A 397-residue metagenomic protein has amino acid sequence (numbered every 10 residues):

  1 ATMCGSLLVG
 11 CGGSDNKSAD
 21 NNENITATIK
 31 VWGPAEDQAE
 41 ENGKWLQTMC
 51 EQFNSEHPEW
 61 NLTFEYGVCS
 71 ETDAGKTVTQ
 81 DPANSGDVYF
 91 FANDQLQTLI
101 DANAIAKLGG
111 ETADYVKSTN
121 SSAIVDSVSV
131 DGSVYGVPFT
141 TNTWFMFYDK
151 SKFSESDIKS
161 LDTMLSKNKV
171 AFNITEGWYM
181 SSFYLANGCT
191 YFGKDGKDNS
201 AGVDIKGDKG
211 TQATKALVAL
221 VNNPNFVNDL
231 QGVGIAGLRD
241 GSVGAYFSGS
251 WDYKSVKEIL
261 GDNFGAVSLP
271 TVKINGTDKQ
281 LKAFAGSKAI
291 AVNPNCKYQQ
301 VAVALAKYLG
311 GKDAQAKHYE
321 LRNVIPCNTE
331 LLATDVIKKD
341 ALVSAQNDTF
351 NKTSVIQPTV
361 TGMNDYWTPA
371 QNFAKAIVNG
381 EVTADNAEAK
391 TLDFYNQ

Functional and structural regions predicted by a protein language model:
C4-G5, C11-Q95, K273-G276, Q397: Conserved N-terminal structural module of periplasmic/extracytoplasmic solute-binding proteins
W32-P34, Y89, V221-Y298: Extracytoplasmic/periplasmic substrate-binding proteins
E41, A306-T329: Periplasmic-binding protein-like
W45, M49, Q212-A216, K288 (+3 more regions): Short amphipathic alpha-helical coupling segments at ligand-binding clamshell hinges and other catalytic/signaling
N93-F145, S156, S166, V267-S268 (+2 more regions): Hinge/lid segment of periplasmic solute-binding proteins
Y135-F139, W144, L161-V203, V243: Extracytoplasmic/periplasmic solute-binding protein
N199-L230: Glycine-centered hinge/linker elements that transmit conformational signals in sensory and ligand-binding systems
R322-E330, A341-N396: C-terminal capping/gating helix-and-loop segments adjacent to ligand/active sites or protein-protein/ligand interfaces
